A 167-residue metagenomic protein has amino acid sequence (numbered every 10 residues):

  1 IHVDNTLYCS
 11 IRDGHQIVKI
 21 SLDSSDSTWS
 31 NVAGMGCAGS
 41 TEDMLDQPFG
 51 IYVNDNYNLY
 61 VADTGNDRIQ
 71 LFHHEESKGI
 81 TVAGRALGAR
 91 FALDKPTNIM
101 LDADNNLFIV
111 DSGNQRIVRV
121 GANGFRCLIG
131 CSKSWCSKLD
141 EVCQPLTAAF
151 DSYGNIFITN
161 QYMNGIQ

Functional and structural regions predicted by a protein language model:
I1-D4, V53-N56, L101-D104, F150-Y153: Residue-level detector of Asp-centered blade-edge/turn motifs that repeat once per structural unit in beta-propeller
T6-C9, N58-V61, N106-F108, N155-I158: Conserved beta-propeller blade signature
R12, L22, N56, T64 (+3 more regions): Short loop/turn segments immediately following the C-termini of beta-strands
H15-V18, D67-Q70, Q115-I117, N164-Q167: Structural signal for beta-propeller blades
S24-F49, E76-T97, A122-L146: Gly/Pro-rich loop segments of beta-rich domains
R90-A122: Loop/turn-rich, solvent-exposed surfaces of beta-rich toroidal or solenoidal domains
C143-Q167: Blade-level signature of beta-propeller repeat domains, shared across WD40, Kelch, NHL, RCC1 and BNR/Asp-box propellers
